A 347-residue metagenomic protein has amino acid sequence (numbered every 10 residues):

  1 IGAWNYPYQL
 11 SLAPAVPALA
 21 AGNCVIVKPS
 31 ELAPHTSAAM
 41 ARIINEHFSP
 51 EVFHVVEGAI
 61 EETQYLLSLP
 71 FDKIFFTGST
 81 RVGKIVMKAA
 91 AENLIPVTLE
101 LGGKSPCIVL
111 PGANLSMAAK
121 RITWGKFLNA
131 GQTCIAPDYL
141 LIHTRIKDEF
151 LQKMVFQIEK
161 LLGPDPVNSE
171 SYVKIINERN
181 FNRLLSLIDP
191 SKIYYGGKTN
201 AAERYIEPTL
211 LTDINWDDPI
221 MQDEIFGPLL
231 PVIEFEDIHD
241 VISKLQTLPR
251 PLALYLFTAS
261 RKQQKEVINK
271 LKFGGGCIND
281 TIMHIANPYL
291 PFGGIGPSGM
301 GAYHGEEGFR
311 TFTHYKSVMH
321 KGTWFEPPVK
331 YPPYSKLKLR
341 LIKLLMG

Functional and structural regions predicted by a protein language model:
I1-M117: Rossmann-like NAD(P) dinucleotide-binding subdomain of oxidoreductase/dehydrogenase enzymes
A18, A90, M154, I188 (+2 more regions): A generic structural signal for well-ordered alpha-helical segments
G22, F53, I74, G103 (+5 more regions): Residue-level signal for inorganic ion chemistry
I26-E31, L140-L141, D280: Short internal beta-strands
F48, R81-W216, I278, R340 (+1 more regions): ALDH superfamily catalytic-core signature
L67-S68, L101-G102, T133-I135, N168-S169 (+2 more regions): Short glycine-enriched loop/turn motifs at secondary-structure junctions
Y205-G347: Conserved C-terminal structural/oligomerization subdomain of aldehyde/semialdehyde dehydrogenase
